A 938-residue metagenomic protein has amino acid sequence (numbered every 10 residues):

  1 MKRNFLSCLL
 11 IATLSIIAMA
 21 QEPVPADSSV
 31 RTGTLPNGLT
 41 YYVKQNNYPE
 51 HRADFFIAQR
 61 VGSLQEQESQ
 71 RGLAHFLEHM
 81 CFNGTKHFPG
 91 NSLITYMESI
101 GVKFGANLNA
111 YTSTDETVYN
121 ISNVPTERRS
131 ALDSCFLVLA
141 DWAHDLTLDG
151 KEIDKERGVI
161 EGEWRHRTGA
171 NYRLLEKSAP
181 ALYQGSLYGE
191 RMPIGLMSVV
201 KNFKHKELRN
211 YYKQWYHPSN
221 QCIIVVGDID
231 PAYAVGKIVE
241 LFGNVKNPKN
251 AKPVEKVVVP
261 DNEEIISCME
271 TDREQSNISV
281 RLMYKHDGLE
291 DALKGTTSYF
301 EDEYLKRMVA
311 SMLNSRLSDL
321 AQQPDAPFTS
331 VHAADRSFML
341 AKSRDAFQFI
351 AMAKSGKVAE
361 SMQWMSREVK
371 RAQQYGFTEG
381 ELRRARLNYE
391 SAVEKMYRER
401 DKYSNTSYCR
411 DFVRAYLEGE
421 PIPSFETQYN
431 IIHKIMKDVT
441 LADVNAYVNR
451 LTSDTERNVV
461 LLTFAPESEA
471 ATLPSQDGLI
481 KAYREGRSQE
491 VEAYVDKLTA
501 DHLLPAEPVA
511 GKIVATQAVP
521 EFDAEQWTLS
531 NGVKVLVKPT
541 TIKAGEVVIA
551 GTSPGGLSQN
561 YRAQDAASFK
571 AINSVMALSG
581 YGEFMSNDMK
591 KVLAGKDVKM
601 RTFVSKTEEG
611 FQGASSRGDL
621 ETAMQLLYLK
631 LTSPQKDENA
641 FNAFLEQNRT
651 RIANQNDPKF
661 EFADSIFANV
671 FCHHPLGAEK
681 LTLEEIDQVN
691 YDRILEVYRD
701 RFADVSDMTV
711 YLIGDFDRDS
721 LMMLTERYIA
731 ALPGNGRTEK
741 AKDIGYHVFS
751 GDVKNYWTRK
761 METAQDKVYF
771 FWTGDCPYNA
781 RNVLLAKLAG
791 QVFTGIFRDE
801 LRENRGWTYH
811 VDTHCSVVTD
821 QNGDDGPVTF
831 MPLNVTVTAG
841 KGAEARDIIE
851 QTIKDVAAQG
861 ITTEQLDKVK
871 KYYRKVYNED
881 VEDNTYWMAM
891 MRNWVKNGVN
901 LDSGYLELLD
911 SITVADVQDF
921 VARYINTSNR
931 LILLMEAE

Functional and structural regions predicted by a protein language model:
M1-N4: Positively charged n-region of N-terminal signal peptides that target proteins for export
S7-I17: Bacterial N-terminal signal peptides
C8, A20-Y42, D230-Y304, V309-N314 (+12 more regions): Proteolytic maturation boundary segments
K44, P49-E66, L73-A74, N91-D141 (+14 more regions): M16 family metallopeptidases and their MPP-like homologs
R71-H79, N83, S311, A566-S574 (+1 more regions): Active-site recognition of the HExxH zinc-binding catalytic motif
H144, E152-F242, K246-K256, P260-S276 (+1 more regions): Hydrophobic, small-residue-rich alpha-helical packing segments that form membrane-like cores
D145, R157, N171, L208-V239 (+4 more regions): Non-catalytic, conformational "gating/processing" segments within enzyme and secreted inhibitor domains
D145-D154, P634-N642: Short secondary-structure capping/junction motifs at helix and strand boundaries
